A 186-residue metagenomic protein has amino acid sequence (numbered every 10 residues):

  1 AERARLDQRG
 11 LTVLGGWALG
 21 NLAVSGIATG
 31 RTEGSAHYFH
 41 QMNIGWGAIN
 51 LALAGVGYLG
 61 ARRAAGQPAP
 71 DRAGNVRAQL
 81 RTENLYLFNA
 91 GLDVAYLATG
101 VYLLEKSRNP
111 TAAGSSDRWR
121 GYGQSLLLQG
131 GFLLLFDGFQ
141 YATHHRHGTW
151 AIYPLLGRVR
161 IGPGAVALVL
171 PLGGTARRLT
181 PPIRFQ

Functional and structural regions predicted by a protein language model:
A1-V13, L59-N89, V94, A98-Q186: Replace "edges of transmembrane helices
L14-A18, N43, L126: Aromatic- and histidine-enriched alpha-helix N-cap/loop-to-helix transition segments that scaffold the rims
W17-F39: Long, highly hydrophobic alpha-helical transmembrane signal-anchor segments
V24-A28, I49-A64: Canonical alpha-helical transmembrane segments
G34-N50: Loop-to-helix transition at the N-terminal end of transmembrane alpha-helices
